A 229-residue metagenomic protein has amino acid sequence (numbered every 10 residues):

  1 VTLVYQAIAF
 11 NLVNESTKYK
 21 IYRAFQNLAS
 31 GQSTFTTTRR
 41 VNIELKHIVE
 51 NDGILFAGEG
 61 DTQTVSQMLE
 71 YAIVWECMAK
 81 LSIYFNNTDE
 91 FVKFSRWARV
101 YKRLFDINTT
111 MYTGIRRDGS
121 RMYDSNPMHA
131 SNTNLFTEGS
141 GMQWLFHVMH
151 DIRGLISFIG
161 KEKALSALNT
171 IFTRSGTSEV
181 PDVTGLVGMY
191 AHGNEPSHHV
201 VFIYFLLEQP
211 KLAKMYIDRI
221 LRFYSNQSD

Functional and structural regions predicted by a protein language model:
L3-A9: Hydrophobic or amphipathic alpha-helical targeting/insertion segments
N11-R99, R103-D229: Active-site core of glycosidic bond-cleaving carbohydrate-active enzymes
